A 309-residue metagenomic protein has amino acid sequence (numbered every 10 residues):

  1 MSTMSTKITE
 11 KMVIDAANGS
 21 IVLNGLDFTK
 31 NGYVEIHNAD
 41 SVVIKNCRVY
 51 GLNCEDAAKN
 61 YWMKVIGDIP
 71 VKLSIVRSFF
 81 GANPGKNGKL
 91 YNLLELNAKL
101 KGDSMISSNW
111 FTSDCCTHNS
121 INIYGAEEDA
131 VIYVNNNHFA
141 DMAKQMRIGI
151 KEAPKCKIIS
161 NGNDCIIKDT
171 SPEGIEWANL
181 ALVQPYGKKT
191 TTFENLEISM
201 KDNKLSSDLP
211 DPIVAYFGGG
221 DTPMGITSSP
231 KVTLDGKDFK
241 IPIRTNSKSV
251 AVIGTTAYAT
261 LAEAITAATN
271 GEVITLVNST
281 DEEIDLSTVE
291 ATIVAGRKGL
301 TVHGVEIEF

Functional and structural regions predicted by a protein language model:
M1, D238-E263, V277, G299 (+1 more regions): Right-handed parallel beta-helix/beta-solenoid
M1-V13, N18, L26-G32, V273-V302: N-terminal extracellular ligand-recognition/capping segment immediately after the signal peptide
S5-V13, T29-E35, Y50-P70, R77-S104 (+4 more regions): Extracellular beta-strand/beta-solenoid scaffold signature
T9, A16-N18, L23, N38-A39 (+18 more regions): Parallel beta-helix/beta-solenoid
L26, C47, S78, N109 (+4 more regions): Consensus "Asn ladder" position of solenoid repeat domains
I166, G174-L180, Q184-S247, I307-F309: Predominantly polar beta-repeat domains that present long G/T/S/D/N-rich surfaces used to bind, process, or adhere
